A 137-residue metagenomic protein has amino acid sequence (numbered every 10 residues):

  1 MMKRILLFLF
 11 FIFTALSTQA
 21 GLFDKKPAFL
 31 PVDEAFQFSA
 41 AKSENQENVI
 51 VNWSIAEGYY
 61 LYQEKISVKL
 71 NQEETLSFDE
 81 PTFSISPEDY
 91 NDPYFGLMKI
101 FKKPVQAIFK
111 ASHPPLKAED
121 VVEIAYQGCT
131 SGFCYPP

Functional and structural regions predicted by a protein language model:
M1-M2, M98: Detector for methionine-enriched segments
K3-L9: Sec-dependent signal peptide recognition, specifically the positively charged N-region followed immediately by
F10-Q19: Hydrophobic h-region of N-terminal signal peptides that target proteins for export in Gram-negative bacteria
T18-P137: Structural recognition of alpha-helix starts/caps
